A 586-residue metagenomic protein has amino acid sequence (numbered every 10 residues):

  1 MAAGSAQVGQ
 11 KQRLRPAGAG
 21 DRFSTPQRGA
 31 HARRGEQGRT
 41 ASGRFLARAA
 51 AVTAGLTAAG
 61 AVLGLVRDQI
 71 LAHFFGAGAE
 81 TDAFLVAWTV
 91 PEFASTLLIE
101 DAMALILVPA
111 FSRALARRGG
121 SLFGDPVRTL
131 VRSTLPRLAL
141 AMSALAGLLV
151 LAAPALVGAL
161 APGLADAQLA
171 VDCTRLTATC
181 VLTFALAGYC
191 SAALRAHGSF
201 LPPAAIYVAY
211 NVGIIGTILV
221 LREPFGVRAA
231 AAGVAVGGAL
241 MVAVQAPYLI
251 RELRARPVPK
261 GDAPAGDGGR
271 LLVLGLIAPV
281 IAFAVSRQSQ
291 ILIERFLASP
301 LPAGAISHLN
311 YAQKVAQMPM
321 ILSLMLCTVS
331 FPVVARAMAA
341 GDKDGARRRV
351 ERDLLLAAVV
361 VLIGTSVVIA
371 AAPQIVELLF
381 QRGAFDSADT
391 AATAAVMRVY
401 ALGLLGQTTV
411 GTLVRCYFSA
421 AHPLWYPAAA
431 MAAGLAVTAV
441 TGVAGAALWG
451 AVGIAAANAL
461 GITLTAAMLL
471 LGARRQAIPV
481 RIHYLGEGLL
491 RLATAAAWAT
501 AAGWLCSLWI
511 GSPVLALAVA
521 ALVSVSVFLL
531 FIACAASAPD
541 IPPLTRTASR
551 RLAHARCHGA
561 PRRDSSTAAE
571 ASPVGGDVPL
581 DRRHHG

Functional and structural regions predicted by a protein language model:
G4, P26, S507-G586: Membrane-proximal transmembrane or re-entrant/amphipathic helices at the cytosolic face
R15, F23-R28, A32-L46, A246-R287 (+3 more regions): Interhelical loop/hinge segments that connect adjacent transmembrane helices in multipass membrane
R44, R48-Q69, G237, M241 (+4 more regions): Transmembrane helical elements of multi-pass membrane transporters/channels
E100-S121, L324-G341, V414: Helix-loop junctions and terminal segments of transmembrane helices in multi-pass membrane transport/translocation
L151, L164-C190, F385-L413: Alpha-helical transmembrane segments of multi-pass membrane proteins
T183-A205, L402-A430: Membrane-interface junctions at transmembrane-helix termini in multi-pass inner-membrane proteins
L201, A209-A243, W425, A432-A467 (+2 more regions): Membrane-interface helix-loop junctions in multi-pass transport and translocation proteins
L271-P279, T463-L522, P542-C557: Membrane-interface "helix-start" segments
